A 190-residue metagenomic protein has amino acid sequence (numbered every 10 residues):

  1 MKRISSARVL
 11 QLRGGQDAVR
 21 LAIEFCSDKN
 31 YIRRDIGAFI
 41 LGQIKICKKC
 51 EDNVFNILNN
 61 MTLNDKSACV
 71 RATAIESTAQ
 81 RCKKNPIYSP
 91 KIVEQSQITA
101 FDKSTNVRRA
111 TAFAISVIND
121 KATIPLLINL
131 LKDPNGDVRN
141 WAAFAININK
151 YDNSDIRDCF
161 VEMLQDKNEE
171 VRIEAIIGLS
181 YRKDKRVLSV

Functional and structural regions predicted by a protein language model:
K2-G14, D35-K49, C69-I87, N106-D120 (+3 more regions): Structural detector for internal amphipathic alpha-helices that build alpha-solenoid repeat scaffolds
R13-S27, C47-T62, K84-A100, D120-K132 (+2 more regions): Amphipathic alpha-helical scaffolding segments comprising HEAT/armadillo-like alpha-solenoid repeats
K29-N30, K66-S67, K103-S104, P134-N135 (+1 more regions): Short inter-helical turns and helix N-cap capping residues of alpha-solenoid HEAT/ARM repeat scaffolds
